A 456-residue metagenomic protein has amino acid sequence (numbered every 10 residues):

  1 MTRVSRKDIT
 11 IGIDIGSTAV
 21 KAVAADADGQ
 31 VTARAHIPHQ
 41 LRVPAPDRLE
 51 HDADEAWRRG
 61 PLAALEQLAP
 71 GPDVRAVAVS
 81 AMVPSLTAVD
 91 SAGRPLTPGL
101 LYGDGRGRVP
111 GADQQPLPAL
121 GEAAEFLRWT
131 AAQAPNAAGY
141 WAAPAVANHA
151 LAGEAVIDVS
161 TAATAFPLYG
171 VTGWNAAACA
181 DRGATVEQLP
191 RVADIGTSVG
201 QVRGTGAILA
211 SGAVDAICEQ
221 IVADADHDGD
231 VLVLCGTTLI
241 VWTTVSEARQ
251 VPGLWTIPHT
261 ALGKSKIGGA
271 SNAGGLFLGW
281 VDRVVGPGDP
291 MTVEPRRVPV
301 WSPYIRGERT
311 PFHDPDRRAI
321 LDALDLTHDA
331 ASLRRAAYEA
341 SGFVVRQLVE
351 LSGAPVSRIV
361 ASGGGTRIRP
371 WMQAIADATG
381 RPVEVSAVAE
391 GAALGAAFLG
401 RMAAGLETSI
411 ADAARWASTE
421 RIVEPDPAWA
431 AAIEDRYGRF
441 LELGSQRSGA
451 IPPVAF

Functional and structural regions predicted by a protein language model:
M1-L96, N136-A138, T205-S211, A376-V383 (+1 more regions): N-terminal glycine/serine-rich phosphate-binding loop of ATP-dependent small-molecule kinases, especially carbohydrate
I11-G12, G16, K21, R108 (+5 more regions): Active-site core segments that coordinate phosphate-bearing ligands/cofactors across diverse enzyme families
A33-I37, P190, D322, R421: Structural signal for short hydrophobic segments within the conserved structured cores of catalytic domains across
D52, D104, D215: Short, conserved phosphate/pyrophosphate- and ester-handling motifs at nucleotide-, phospho-/glycolipid
A69-G103, P116-A119, P144, N148-Y169 (+2 more regions): Short beta-strand-loop/turn "lid" adjacent to the catalytic site in phosphate-handling enzymes
D73, T185-Q188, P355: Short loop/turn motifs at secondary-structure junctions
